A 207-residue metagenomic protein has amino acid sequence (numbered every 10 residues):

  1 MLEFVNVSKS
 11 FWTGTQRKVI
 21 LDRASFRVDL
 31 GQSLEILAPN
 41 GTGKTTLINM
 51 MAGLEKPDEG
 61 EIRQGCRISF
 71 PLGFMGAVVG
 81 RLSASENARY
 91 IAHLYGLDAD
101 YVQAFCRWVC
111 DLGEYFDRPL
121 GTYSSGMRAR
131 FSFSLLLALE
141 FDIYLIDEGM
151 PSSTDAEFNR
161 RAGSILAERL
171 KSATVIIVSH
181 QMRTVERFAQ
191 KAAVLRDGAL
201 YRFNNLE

Functional and structural regions predicted by a protein language model:
M1-E35, D58: A short, flexible loop at the N-terminus of ABC-type nucleotide-binding domains that lies
S10, R67, L72-A156, G163-S164: ABC-family P-loop ATPase nucleotide-binding domains
Q32-H93: ABC ATPase nucleotide-binding domain signature region
I165-H180: Conserved catalytic loops of ABC-family nucleotide-binding domains
Q181-R187: Conserved H-loop
R187-V194: Conserved catalytic segment of ABC-fold P-loop ATPases
F203-N204: ABC ATPase "signature
